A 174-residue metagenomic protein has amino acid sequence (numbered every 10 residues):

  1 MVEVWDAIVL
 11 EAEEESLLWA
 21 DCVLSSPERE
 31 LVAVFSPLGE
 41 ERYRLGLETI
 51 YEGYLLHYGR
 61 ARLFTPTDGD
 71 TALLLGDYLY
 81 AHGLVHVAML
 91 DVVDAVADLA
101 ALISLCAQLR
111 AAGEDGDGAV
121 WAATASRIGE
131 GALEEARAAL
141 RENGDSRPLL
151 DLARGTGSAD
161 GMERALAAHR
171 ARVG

Functional and structural regions predicted by a protein language model:
M1-G174: All-alpha prenyltransferase/terpene-synthase fold signal
